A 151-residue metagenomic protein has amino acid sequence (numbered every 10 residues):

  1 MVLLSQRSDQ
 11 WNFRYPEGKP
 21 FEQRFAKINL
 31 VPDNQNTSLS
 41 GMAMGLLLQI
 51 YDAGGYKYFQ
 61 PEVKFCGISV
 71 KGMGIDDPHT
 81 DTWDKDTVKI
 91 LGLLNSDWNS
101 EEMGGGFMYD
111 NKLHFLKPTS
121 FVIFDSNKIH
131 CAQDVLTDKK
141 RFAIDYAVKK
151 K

Functional and structural regions predicted by a protein language model:
M1-Y58: Non-heme Fe(II)/2-oxoglutarate
L48-K151: Catalytic core of non-heme Fe(II) oxygenases with the double-stranded beta-helix
